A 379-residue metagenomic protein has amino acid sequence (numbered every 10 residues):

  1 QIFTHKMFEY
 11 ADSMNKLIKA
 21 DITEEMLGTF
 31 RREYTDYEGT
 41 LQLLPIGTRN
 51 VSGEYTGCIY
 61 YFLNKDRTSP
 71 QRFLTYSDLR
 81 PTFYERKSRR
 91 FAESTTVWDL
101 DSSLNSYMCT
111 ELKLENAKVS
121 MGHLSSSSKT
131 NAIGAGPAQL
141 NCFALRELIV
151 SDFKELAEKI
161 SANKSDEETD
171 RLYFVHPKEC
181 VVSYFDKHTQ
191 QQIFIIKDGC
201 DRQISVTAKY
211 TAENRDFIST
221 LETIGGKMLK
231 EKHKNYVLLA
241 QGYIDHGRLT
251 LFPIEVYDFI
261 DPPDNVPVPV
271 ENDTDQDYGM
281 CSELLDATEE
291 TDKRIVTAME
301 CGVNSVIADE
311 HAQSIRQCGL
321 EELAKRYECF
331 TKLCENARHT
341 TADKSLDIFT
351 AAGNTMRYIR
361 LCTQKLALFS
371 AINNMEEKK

Functional and structural regions predicted by a protein language model:
Q1-K379: Helix-loop junction hotspots and adjacent acidic micro-motifs that serve as functional foci
